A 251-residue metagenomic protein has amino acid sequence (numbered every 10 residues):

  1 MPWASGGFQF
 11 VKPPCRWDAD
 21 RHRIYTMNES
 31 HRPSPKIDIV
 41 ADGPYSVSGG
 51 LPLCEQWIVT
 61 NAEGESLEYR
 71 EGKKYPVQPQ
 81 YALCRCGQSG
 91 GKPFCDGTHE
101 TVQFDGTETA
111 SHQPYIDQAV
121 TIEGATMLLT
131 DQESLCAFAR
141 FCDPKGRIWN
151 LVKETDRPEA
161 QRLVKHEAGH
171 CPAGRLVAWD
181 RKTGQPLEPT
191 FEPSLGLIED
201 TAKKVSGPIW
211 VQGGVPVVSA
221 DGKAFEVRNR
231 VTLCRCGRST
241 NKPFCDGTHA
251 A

Functional and structural regions predicted by a protein language model:
F8-F10, Y25: Aromatic (phenylalanine/tyrosine) cluster motif
D18-Y25: Intrinsic-disorder-associated, low-complexity terminal segments enriched in Asp/Asn/His/Tyr and depleted of Lys/Arg
T26-L51, E55-W57, E188-V205, Q212-G214: Short helix-coil boundary/hinge micro-motifs
P33-C54, E108-A139, G207: Ferredoxin-type iron-sulfur electron-transfer modules and their immediate structural context
Y45-V47, Y81-C84, P93-C95, D143 (+4 more regions): Short, structured motif recognition centered on aromatic/hydrophobic residues
R70-R85, D117-F138, I148-G169, G184-L187 (+1 more regions): Ferredoxin-like iron-sulfur electron-transfer modules
K92-Q103, A137-D156, H166-T183, K242-A251: Iron-sulfur cluster-binding cysteine motifs and their immediate structural context in ferredoxin-like electron-transfer
